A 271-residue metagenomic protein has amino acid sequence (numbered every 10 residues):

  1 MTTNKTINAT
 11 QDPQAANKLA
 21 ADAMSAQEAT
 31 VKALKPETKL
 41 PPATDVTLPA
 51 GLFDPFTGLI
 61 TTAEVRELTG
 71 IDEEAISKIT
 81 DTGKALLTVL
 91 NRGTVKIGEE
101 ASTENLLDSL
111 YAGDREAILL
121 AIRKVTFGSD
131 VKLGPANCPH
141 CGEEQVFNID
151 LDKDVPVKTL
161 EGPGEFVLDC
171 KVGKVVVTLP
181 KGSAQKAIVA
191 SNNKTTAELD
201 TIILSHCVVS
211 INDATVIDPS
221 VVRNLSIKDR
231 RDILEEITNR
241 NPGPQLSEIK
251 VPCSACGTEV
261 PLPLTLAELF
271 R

Functional and structural regions predicted by a protein language model:
T2-R271: Short, surface-exposed, charged amphipathic helix/loop patches that serve as local interaction elements
